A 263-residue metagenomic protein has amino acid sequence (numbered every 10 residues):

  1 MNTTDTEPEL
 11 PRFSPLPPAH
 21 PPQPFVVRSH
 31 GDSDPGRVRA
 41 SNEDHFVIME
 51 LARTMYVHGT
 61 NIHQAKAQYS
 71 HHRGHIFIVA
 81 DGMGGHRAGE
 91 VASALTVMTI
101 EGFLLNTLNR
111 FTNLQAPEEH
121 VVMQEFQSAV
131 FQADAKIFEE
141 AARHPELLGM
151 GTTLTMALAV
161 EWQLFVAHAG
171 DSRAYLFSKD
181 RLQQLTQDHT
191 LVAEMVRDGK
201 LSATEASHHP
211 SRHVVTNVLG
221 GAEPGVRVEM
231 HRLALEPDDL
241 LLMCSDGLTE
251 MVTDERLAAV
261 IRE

Functional and structural regions predicted by a protein language model:
M1-E263: PP2C/PPM-type serine/threonine phosphatase catalytic domain
